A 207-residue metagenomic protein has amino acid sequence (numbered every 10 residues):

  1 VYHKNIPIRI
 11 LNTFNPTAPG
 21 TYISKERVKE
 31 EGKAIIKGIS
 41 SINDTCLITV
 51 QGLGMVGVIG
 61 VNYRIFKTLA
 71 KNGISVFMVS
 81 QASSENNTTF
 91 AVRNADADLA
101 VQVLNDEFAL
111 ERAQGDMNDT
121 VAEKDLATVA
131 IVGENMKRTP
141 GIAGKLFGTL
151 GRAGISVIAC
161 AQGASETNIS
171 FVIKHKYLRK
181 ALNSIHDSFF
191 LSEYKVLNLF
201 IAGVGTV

Functional and structural regions predicted by a protein language model:
Y2-K195: C-terminal catalytic "cap/lid" subdomain
L197-V207: Glycine-rich adenosine-cofactor-binding loop
